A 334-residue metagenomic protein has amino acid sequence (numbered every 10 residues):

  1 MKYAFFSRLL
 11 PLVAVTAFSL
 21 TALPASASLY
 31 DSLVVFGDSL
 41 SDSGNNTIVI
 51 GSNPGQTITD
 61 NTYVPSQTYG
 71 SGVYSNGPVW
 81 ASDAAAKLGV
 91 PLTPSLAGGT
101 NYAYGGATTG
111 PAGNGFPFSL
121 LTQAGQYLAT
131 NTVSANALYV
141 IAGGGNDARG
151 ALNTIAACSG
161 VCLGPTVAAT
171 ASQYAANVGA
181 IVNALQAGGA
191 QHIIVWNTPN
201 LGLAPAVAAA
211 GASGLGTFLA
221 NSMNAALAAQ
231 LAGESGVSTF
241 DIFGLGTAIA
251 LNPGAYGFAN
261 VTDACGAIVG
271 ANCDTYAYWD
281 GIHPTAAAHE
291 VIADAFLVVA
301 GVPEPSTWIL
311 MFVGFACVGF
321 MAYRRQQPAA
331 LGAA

Functional and structural regions predicted by a protein language model:
K2-P11: Bacterial N-terminal signal peptides that target proteins for export
Y3, A27-S306: Conserved active-site regions of diverse hydrolases
P11-F18: Hydrophobic helical h-region of N-terminal Sec-dependent signal peptides in bacterial secretory/periplasmic proteins
A22-P24: N-terminal signal peptide c-region/cleavage motif recognized by signal peptidases
E304-A322: A short, hydrophobic C-terminal helix/tail in secreted or cell-surface proteins
G319-A334: C-terminal membrane-anchoring or membrane-association module
